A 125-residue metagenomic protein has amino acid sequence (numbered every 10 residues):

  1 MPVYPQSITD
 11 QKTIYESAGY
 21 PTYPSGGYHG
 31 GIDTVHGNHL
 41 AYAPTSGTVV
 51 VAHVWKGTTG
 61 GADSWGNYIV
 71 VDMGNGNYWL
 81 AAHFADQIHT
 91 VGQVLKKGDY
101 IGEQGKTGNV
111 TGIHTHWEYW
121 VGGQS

Functional and structural regions predicted by a protein language model:
M1-Y68, K96-K97, K106, V110: Surface-exposed, glycine-biased beta-strand/turn segments
T9, D86, W117-Y119: Intrinsic structural disorder/low-complexity segments
H29, M73, H83, H114-H116: Histidine-centered active-site/metal-ligand motif
V35-G37, Y42-A43, A52, M73-D99 (+1 more regions): Short histidine-centered loop motifs in beta-beta connectors
W65, H114-Q124: Short, compositionally biased
I88-H89, Y100, K106-I113: Short glycine/proline-centered loop/turn elements that form peptide/ligand docking sites
